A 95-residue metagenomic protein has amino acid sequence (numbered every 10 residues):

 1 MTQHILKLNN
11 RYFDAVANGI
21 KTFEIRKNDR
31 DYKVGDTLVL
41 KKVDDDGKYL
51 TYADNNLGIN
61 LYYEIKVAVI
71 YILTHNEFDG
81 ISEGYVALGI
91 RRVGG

Functional and structural regions predicted by a protein language model:
T2-G95: Catalytic phosphate/metal-binding cores of nucleic-acid and nucleotide-processing enzymes, i.e., regions that mediate
